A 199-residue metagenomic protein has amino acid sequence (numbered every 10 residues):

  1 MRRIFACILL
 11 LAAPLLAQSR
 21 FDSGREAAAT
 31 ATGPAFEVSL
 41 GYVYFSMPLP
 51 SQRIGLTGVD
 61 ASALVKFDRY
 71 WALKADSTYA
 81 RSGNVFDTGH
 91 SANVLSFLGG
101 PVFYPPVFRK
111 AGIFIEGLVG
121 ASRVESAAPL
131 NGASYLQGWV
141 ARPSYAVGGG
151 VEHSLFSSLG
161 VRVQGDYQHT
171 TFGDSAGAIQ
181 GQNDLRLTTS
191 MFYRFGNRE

Functional and structural regions predicted by a protein language model:
M1-I4: Positively charged n-region of N-terminal signal peptides that target proteins for export
L9-A17: Hydrophobic h-region of N-terminal signal peptides that target proteins for export in Gram-negative bacteria
A17-K66, L73, Y79, R186-E199: Short glycine/proline- and aromatic-enriched beta-strand/turn motifs that initiate or cap beta-hairpins
A35-E37, Y70-A72, G112-F114, S158-R162: Structural motif
M47-S51, S82-T88, V124-A128, F172-A176 (+1 more regions): Outer-membrane beta-barrel proteins
S62-A133, V140-G148, H153, D184-R194: Gram-negative (and chloroplast) outer-membrane scaffold detector with strong preference for beta-barrel transmembrane
L155-E199: Predominantly the C-terminal beta-signal and adjacent terminal strand-loop region of outer-membrane beta-barrel
